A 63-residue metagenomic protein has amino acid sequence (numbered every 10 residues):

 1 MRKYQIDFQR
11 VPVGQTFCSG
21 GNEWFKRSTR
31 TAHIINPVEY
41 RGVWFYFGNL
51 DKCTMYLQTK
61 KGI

Functional and structural regions predicted by a protein language model:
M1-P12: Mixed-charge, Lys/Arg-rich low-complexity intrinsically disordered regions
M1-R2, T59-I63: Short intrinsically disordered terminal tails
F17-K60: Acidic, low-complexity, intrinsically disordered interaction modules
